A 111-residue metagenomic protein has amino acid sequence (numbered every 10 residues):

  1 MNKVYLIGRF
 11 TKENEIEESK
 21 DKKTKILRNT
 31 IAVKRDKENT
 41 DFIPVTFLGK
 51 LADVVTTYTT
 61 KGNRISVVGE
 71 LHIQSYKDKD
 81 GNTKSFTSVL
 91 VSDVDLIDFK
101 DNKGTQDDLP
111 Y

Functional and structural regions predicted by a protein language model:
M1-N2, I7, N14-K23, E38 (+3 more regions): Acidic, gly/ser/pro-rich intrinsically disordered tails
V4-K12, I31, K61-H72, V91-V94: OB-fold and OB-like beta-barrel modules that bind single-stranded nucleic acids
K12-N14, D36-E38, K50-D53, I73: Short, charged/polar surface micro-motifs in flexible loops or helix N-caps
E17-V33, S85-S88: Short aromatic-glycine-enriched beta-strand elements
A32-D36, K77: A generic structural motif
T40-F42: Short, mixed charged/polar active-site loops that provide acid/base catalysis or chelate metal/phosphate cofactors
L48-T83: Beta-rich strand-turn-strand
